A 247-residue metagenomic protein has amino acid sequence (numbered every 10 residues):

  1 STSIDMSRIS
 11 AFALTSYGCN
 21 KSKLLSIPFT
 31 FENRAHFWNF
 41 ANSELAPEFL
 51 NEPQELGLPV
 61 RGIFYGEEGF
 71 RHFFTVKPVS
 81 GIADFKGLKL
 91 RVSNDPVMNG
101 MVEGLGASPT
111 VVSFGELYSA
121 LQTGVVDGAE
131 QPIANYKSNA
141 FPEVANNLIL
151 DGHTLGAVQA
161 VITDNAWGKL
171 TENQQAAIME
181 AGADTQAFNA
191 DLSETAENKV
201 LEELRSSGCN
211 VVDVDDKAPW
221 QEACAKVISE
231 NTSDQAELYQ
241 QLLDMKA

Functional and structural regions predicted by a protein language model:
S1-H36, L45, N51-A247: N-terminal secretory/targeting leader peptides
N39: Short beta-strand-centered segments that line the small-molecule binding cleft or hinge of alpha/beta clamshell
